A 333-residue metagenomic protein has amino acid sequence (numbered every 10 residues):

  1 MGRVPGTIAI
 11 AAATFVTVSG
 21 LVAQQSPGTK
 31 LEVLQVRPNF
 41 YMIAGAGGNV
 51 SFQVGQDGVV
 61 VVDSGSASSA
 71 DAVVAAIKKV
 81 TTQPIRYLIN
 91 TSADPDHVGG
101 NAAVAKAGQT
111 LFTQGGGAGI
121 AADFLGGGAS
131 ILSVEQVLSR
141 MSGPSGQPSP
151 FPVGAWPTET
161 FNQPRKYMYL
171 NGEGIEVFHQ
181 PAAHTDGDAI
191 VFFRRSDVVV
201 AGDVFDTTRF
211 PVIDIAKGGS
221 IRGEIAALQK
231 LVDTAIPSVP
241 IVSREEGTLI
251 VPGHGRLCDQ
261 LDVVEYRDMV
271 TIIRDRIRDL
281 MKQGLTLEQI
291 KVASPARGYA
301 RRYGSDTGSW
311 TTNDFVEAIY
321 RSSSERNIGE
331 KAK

Functional and structural regions predicted by a protein language model:
M1-A11: Bacterial N-terminal signal peptides that target proteins for export
A23-Q24, T110-T113, G119, P237-G247 (+1 more regions): Accessory terminal helices/loops
K30, Q35, I120-Q180, T185-D186 (+3 more regions): Metallo-beta-lactamase
E32-K79, A189-D203: Conserved beta-strand hairpin/beta-sheet module of binuclear metal-dependent hydrolase folds, prominently
N39, Q53, D63, I77 (+10 more regions): Divalent metal-coordination and catalytic microenvironments
G47-V50, V59, S66-S69, S92-V98 (+9 more regions): Solvent-exposed loop/turn segments at secondary-structure junctions within structured extracellular/periplasmic domains
Q56-V60, A67-I120, L125-A129: Active-site metal-binding motif and surrounding structural segment of the metallo-beta-lactamase
G58-V60, S64-S68, Y167, G174 (+1 more regions): Metallo-beta-lactamase
